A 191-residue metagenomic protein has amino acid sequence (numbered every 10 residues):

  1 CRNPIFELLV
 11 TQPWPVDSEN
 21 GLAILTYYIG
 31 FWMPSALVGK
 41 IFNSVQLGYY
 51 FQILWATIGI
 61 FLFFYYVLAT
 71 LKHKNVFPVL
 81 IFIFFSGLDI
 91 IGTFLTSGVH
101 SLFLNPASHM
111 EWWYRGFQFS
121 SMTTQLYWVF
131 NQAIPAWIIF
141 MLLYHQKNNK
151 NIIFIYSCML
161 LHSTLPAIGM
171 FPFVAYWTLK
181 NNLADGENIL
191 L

Functional and structural regions predicted by a protein language model:
C1-I138: Active-site lumenal/periplasmic loops and adjacent helix-entry segments of GT-C-fold, multi-pass membrane
I41-F42, S86-L88, Q146, C158-P166: Transmembrane helix irregularities
I58, F84, I134, F154-C158 (+1 more regions): Lipid-exposed faces of alpha-helical membrane segments in multi-pass integral membrane proteins
F77-S86, I152-M159, I189-L190: Central hydrophobic cores of alpha-helical transmembrane segments in multi-pass integral membrane proteins
T123-F130, C158, H162, D185-L190: Membrane-water interface at loop-to-transmembrane-helix junctions
T124, K150-A167, P172: Membrane-interface alpha helices of multi-pass inner-membrane proteins
Q132-K150: Membrane-interface transmembrane helices that cradle and orient dolichyl/undecaprenyl
K147-N148, G169-L191: Perimembrane helix-loop-helix junctions
